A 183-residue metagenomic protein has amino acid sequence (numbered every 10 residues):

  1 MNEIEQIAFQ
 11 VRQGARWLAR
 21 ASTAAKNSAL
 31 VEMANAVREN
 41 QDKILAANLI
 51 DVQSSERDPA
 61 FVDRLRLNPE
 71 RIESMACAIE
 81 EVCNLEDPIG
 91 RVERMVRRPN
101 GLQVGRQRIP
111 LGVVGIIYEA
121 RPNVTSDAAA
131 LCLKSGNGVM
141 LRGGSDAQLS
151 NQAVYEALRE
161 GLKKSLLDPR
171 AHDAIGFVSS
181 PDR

Functional and structural regions predicted by a protein language model:
M1-V104, L131: N-terminal Rossmann-like NAD(P)+-binding subdomain of aldehyde/semialdehyde dehydrogenases
N84, E93-R183: Rossmann-like NAD(P) dinucleotide-binding subdomain of oxidoreductase/dehydrogenase enzymes
